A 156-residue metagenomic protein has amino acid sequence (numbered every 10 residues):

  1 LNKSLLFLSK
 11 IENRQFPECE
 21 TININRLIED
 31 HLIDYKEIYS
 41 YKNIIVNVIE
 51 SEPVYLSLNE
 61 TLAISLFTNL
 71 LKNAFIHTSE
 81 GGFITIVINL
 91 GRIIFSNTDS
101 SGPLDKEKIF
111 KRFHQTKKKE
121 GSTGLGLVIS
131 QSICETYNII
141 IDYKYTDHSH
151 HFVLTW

Functional and structural regions predicted by a protein language model:
E12-E18, Y55-N59: Conserved micro-motifs of the catalytic ATP-binding
E20-K36, N47: A conserved beta-strand-to-alpha-helix junction within the catalytic ATP-binding
I45-Y55: Conserved catalytic submotifs in the C-terminal HATPase_c
A74-F75: Short helix-loop "hinge" at the ATP-lid/N-box region of the Bergerat-fold HATPase_c
S101-F113: Short conserved segment of the HATPase_c
G126, S130: Short alpha-helical Gxxx[C/S/T] motif in the catalytic ATP-binding
